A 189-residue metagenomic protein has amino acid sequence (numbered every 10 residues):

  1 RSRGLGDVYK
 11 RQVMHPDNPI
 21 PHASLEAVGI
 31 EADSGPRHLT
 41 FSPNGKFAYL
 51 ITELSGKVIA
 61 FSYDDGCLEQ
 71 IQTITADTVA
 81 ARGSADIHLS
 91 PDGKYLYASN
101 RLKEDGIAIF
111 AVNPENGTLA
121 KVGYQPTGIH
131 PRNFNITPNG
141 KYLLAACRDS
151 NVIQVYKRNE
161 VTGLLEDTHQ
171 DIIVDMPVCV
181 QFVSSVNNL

Functional and structural regions predicted by a protein language model:
R1-Y9: Single conserved hydrophobic/aromatic residue that forms the stacking wall/gate of nucleotide- or nucleobase-binding
R3, I30-G45, D77-G93, T127-Y142 (+1 more regions): Beta-rich, blade/repeat-based domains predominating in secreted/periplasmic proteins but also intracellular
D7, E53-L54, Y63, R101-L102 (+2 more regions): Short loop/turn segments immediately following the C-termini of beta-strands
K10, G56-V58, E104-I107, N151-I153: Structural signal for beta-propeller blades
V13-I20, F61-L68, F110-G117, K157-L164: Short loop/turn segments immediately following beta-strands, especially the blade-tip and inter-blade linker loops
A23-G29, I71-T78, A120-Q125, D167-I172: A short beta-strand motif characteristic of beta-propeller blades
A108-Y156: C-terminal hydrophobic structural anchor segments that stabilize assembly/packing rather than catalytic chemistry
